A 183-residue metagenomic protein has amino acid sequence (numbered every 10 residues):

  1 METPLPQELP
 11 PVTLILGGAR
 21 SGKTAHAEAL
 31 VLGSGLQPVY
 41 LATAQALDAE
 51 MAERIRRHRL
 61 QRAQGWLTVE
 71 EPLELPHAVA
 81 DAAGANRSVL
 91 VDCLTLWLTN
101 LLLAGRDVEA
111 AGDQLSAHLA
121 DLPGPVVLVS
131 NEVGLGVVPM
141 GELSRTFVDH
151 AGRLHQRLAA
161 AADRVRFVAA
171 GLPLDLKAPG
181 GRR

Functional and structural regions predicted by a protein language model:
L5-L9, A85: Catalytic phosphate/metal-binding cores of nucleic-acid and nucleotide-processing enzymes, i.e., regions that mediate
L9, T13-D81: Conserved P-loop
A27, H58, L90, N131 (+1 more regions): Residue-level signal for inorganic ion chemistry
G35, Q61-A63, G84, D121-P123 (+1 more regions): Short, well-ordered coil/turn elements that cap or connect secondary structure elements
P38, V89, R164-F167: Short, well-ordered beta-strand core segments
Q64-A110: Helix-adjacent hinge/juxtasegments
L73, L96-R183: Replace "adjacent to P-loop NTPase cores in ATP/GTP-dependent enzymes" with "adjacent to NTP-binding cores
